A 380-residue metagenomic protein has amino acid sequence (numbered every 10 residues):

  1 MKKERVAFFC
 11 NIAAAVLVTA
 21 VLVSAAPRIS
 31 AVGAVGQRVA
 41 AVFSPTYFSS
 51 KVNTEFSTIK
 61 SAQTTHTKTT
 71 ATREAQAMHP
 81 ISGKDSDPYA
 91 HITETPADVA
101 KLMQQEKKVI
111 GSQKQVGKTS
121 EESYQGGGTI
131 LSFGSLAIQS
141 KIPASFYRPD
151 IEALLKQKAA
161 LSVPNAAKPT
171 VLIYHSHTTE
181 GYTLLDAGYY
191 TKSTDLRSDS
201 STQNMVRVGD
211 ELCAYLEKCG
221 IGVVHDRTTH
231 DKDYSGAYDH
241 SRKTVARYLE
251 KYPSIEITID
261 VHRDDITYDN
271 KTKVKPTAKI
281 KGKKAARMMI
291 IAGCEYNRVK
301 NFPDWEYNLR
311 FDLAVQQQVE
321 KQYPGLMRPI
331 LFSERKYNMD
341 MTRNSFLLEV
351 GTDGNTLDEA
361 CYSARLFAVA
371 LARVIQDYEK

Functional and structural regions predicted by a protein language model:
N11-E256, D265-N270, R365, R373-K380: N-terminal catalytic or cofactor-binding beta/alpha core of small enzyme domains
L172-H175, V223-H225, I257-D260, M289-I291 (+2 more regions): Structural recognition of the beta-strand scaffold that forms the well-ordered cores of secreted hydrolase catalytic
T178-G181, T229-D233, R263-Y268, E295-R298 (+2 more regions): Solvent-exposed loop/turn segments at secondary-structure junctions within structured extracellular/periplasmic domains
K192-D195, I266-D304: A short, glycine/acidic-enriched catalytic loop
K218-G222, P253-I257, A286-R287, L326 (+1 more regions): Loop/turn elements at helix/coil->beta-strand transitions in domains of secreted/extracellular proteins
K243-V245, N270-A278, I330-K336: Alpha-helical scaffolding within the catalytic cores of extracellular/periplasmic polymer-degrading hydrolases
D304-L331: Active-site-adjacent substrate-binding region of metalloamidase/peptidase-like peptide-processing proteins
M327-K380: Active-site-adjacent mobile loop/cap segments within catalytic or ligand-binding domains
